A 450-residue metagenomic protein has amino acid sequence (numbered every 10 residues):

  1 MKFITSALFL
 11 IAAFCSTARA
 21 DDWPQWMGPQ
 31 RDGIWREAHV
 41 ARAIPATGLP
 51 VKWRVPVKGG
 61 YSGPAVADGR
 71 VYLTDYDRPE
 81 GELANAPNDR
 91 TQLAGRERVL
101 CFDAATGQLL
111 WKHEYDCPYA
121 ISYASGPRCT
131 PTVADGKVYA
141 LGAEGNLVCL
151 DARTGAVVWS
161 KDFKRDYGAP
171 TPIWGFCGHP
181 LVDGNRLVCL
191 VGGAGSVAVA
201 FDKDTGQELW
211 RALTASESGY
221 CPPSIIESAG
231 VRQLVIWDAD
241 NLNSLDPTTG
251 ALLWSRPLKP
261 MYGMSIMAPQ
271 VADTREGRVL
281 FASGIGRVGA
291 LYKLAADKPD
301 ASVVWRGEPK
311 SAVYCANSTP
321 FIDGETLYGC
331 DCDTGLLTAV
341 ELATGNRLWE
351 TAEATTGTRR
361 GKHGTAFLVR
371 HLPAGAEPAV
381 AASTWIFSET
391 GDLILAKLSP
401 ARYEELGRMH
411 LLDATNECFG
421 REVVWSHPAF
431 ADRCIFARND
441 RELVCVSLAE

Functional and structural regions predicted by a protein language model:
T5-C15: Bacterial N-terminal signal peptides
R19-E450: Noncatalytic, solvent-exposed loop/strand surfaces of beta-propeller-type extracellular/periplasmic domains
